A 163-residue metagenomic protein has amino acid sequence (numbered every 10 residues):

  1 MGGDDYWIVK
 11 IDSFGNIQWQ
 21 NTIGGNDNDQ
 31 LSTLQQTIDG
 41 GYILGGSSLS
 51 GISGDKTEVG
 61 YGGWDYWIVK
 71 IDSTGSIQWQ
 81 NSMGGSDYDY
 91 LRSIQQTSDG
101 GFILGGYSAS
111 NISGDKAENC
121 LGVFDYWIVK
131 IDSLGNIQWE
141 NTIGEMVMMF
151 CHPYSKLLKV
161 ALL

Functional and structural regions predicted by a protein language model:
M1-L163: A sequence-level/structural motif corresponding to short, flexible coil/turn segments enriched in small polar residues
